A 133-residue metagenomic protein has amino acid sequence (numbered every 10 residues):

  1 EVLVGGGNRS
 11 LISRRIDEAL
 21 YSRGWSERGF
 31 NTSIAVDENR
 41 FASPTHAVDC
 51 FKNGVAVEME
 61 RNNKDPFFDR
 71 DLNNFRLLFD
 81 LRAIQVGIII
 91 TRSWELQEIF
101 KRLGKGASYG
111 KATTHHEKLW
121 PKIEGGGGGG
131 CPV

Functional and structural regions predicted by a protein language model:
V2-G6, R14-N53, D65-N73, D80: Active-site metal-binding core of divalent-cation-utilizing nuclease and nuclease-like domains
G6, S10-R14, G110-T113: Short, well-ordered alpha-helical segments
F51-E58, G87: Glycine-rich, often proline-containing surface loops adjacent to acidic residues and nearby aromatics that form
E58-F68, L96: Short beta-strand-loop-alpha-helix junction that forms the active-site gateway of nucleic-acid-processing nucleases
N73-F75, K105-G106: Glycine-rich, phosphate-binding/catalytic loops in enzymes
L78-I84, I123-G128: Arginine/glycine-rich "motif VI" loop of SF2 helicases in the C-terminal RecA-like domain
A83-S93: Conserved beta-strand signature within the Rossmann-like core of class I S-adenosyl-L-methionine
W94-V133: Domain-level recognition of nuclease-like catalytic cores that cleave nucleotide substrates
